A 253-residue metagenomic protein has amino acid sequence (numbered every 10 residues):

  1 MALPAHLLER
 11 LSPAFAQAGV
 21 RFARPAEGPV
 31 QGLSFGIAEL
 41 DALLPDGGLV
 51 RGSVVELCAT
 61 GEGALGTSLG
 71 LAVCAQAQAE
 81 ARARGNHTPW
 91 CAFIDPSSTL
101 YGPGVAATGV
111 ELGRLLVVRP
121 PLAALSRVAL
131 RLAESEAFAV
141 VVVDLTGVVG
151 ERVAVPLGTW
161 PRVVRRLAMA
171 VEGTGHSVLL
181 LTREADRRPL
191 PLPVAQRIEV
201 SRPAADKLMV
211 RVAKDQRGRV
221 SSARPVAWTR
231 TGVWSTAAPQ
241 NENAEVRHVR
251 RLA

Functional and structural regions predicted by a protein language model:
M1-F93, A106-V110, E242-A253: Detector for small/aliphatic-rich hydrophobic stretches
G36-E39, G66, Y101, L125 (+1 more regions): Helical mechanochemical/support elements of P-loop NTPase systems and associated helical scaffolds
L40, L57, L115, V141 (+2 more regions): Conserved RecA-like P-loop NTPase ATPase core
V73, A129, L167: Aromatic/hydrophobic pocket-lining residues that form π-stacking "cages" and hydrophobic walls in ligand
A83, T88, A92, G102 (+3 more regions): Glycine-biased, small-residue-rich flexible motifs in mid-sequence functional cores and linkers
N86-V153: Conserved inter-motif catalytic segment of the P-loop NTP-binding fold
A137-P189: A contiguous pocket-lining binding segment that forms or flanks enzyme active sites
E172, S177-A253: Phosphate-binding/switch region of NTP-binding enzymes
